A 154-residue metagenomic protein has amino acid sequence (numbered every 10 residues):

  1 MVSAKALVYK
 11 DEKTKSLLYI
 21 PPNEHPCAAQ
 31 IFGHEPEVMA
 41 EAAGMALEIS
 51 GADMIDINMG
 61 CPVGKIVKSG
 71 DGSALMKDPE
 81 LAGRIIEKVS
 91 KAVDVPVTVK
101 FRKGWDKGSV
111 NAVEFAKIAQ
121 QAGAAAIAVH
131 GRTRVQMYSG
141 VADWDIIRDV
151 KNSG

Functional and structural regions predicted by a protein language model:
M1-G154: Flavin-dependent oxidoreductase catalytic cores
